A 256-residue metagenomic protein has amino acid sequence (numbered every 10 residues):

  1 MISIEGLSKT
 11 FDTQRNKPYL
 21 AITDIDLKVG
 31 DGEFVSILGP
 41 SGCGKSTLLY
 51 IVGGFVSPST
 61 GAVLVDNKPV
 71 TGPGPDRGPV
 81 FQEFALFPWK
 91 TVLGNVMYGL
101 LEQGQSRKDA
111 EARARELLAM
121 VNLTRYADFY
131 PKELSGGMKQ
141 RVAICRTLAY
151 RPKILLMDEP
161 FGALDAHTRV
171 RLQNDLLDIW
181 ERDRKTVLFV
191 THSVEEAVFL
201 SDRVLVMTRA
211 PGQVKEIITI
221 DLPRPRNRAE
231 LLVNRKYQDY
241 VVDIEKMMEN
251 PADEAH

Functional and structural regions predicted by a protein language model:
L38-P40: The feature captures the beta-strand-to-loop junction immediately N-terminal to the Walker
G53: Helix-to-loop junction immediately C-terminal to a conserved catalytic motif
G61-P73, R113: Conserved ABC transporter NBD signature motif
K90-Y98: Short coil-to-helix segment of the ABC ATPase nucleotide-binding domain corresponding to the Q-loop/switch region
M97, L101, K108-Y126, D178: Conserved ABC ATPase "signature" region
F129-K132, Y150: Conserved signature/switch motifs of ABC ATPase nucleotide-binding domains
I144: Hydrophobic anchor residue at the start of the ABC signature
L155-D158: Catalytic Walker B motif of ABC-type/P-loop ATPase nucleotide-binding domains
